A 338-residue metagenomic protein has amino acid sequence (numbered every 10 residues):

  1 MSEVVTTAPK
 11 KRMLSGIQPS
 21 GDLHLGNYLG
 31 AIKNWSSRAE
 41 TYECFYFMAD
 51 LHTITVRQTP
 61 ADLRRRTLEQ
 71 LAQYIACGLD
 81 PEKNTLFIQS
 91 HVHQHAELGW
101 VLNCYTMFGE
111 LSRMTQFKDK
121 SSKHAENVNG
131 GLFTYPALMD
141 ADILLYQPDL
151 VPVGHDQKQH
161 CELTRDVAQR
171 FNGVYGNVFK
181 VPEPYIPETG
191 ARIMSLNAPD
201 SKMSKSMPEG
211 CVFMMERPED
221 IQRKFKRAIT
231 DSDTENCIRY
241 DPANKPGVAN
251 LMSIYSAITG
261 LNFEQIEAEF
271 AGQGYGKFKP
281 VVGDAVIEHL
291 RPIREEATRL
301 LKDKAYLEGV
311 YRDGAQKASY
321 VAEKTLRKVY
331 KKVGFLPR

Functional and structural regions predicted by a protein language model:
S2-A141, A285, H289, T298: N-terminal Rossmann-like or analogous alpha/beta NTP/dinucleotide-binding catalytic cores that position adenine
Y28, H95, Q157-C161, V248: Short alpha-helical patches at coil-to-helix transitions and adjacent helical residues in well-structured domains
D50-L51, D140-L144, A198-P199, A257-G260: Short connector loops/turns at beta-strand edges and beta->alpha or beta->beta junctions
F108-S112, L145-P152, S256-I266, R294: Short helix-capping/linker segments at secondary-structure and domain boundaries
D119-F171, Y175, S195: Internal, conserved structured core segments that host functional sites
Q159, R165-R338: Conserved nucleotide- and phosphate/pyrophosphate-binding catalytic cores in adenylate/nucleotidyl-handling enzymes
